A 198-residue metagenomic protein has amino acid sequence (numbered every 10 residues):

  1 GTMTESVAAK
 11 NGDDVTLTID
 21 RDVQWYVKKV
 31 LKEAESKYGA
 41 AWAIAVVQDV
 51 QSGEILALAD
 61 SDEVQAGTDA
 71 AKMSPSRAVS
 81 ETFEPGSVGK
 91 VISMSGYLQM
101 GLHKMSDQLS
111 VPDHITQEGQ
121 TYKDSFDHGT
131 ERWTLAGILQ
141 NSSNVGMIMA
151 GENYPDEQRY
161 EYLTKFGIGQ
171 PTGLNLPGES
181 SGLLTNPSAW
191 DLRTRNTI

Functional and structural regions predicted by a protein language model:
G1-I44, V64-G67: Extracytoplasmic/periplasmic proteins that interact with beta-lactams or build/remodel peptidoglycan
T2-S6, I19, A45, D49-P85 (+1 more regions): Beta-lactam-recognizing serine transpeptidase/beta-lactamase-like catalytic domain environment
